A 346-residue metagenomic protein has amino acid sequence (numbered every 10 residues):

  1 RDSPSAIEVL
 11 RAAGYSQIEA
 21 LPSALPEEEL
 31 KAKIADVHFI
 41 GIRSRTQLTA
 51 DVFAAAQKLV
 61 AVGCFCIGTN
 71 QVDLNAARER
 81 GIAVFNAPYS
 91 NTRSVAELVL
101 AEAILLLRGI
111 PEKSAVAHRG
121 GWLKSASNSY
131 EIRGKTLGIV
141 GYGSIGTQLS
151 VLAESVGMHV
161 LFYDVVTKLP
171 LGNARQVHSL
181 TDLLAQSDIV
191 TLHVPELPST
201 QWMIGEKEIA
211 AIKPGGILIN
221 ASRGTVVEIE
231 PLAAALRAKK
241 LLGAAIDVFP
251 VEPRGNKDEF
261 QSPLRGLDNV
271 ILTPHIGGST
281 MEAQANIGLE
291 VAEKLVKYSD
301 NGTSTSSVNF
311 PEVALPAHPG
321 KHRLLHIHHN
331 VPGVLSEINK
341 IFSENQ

Functional and structural regions predicted by a protein language model:
R1-F85, A185, G205-K207, A211 (+1 more regions): An N-terminal-biased, well-structured beta-alpha scaffold segment characteristic of Rossmann-like dinucleotide-binding
S5, I110, S125-G216, E230 (+1 more regions): Rossmann-like dinucleotide/phosphate-binding beta-alpha-beta segment
R45, I67, D188, H193-E196 (+2 more regions): Short glycine-/small-residue-rich Rossmann-like dinucleotide-binding loops
Q47, G68-Q71, N86, S90 (+4 more regions): Residue-level detector of alpha-helix initiation sites
F53, Q57-V60, V72-V84, L192 (+1 more regions): Beta-strand-loop-alpha-helix segment that lines the small-molecule cofactor/substrate pocket of alpha/beta enzymes
R80-T136, Q148-S155, T303-V308: Phosphate-binding beta-alpha-beta segment of Rossmann-like dinucleotide-binding domains, i.e., the NAD(P)
V84, E206, G215-P316, K340: Rossmann-like dinucleotide-binding domain for NAD(H)/NADP(H)
T305-Q346: A conserved regulatory-domain signal marking ACT and ACT-like small-molecule sensing domains and adjacent regulatory
